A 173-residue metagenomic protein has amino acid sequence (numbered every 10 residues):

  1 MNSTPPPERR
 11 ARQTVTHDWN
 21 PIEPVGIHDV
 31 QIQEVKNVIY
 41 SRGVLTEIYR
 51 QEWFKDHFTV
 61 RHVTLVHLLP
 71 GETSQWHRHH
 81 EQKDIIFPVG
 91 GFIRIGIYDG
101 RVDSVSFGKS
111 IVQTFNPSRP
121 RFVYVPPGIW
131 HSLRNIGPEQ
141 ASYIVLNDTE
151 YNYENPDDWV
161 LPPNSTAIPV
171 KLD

Functional and structural regions predicted by a protein language model:
M1-R119, I136-D173: Non-catalytic, conserved peripheral segments adjacent to functional cores
R119-Y124, I129-G137: Beta-rich strand-turn-strand
